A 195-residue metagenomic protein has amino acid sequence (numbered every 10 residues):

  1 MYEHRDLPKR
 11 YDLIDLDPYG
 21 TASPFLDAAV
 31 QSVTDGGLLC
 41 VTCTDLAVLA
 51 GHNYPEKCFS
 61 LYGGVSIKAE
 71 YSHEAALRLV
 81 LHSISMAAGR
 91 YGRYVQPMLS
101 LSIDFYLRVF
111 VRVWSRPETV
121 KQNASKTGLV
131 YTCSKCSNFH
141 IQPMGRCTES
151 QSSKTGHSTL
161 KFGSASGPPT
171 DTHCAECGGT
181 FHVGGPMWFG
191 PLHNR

Functional and structural regions predicted by a protein language model:
M1-R195: SAM-dependent transferase fold signal centered on methyltransferase-like domains, encompassing both Class I
